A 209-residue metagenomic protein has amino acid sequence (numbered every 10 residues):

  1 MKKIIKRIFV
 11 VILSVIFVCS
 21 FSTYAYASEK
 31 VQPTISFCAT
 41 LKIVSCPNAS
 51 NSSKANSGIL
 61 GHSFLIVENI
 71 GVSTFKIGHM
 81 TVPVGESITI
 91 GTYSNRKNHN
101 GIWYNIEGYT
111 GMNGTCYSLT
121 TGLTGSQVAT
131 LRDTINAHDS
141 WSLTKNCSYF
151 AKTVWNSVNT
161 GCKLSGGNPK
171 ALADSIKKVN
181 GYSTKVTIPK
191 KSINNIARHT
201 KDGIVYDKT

Functional and structural regions predicted by a protein language model:
M1-I12: Bacterial N-terminal signal peptides that target proteins for export
V11-S20: Bacterial N-terminal signal peptides
C19-V31: Sec-dependent signal peptide cleavage junction
K30-C116: Glycine-rich catalytic cores of cysteine/serine-nucleophile enzymes that process amide/ester linkages in cell-envelope
S50-K54, N113-T120, D133-S142: Second-shell loop/turn segments in exported
S57-L60, T121-T124, V128, S140-S148: Solvent-exposed, acidic/flexible segments
T130-T209: Activation targets extended, charge/polar-rich intrinsically disordered C-terminal tails
